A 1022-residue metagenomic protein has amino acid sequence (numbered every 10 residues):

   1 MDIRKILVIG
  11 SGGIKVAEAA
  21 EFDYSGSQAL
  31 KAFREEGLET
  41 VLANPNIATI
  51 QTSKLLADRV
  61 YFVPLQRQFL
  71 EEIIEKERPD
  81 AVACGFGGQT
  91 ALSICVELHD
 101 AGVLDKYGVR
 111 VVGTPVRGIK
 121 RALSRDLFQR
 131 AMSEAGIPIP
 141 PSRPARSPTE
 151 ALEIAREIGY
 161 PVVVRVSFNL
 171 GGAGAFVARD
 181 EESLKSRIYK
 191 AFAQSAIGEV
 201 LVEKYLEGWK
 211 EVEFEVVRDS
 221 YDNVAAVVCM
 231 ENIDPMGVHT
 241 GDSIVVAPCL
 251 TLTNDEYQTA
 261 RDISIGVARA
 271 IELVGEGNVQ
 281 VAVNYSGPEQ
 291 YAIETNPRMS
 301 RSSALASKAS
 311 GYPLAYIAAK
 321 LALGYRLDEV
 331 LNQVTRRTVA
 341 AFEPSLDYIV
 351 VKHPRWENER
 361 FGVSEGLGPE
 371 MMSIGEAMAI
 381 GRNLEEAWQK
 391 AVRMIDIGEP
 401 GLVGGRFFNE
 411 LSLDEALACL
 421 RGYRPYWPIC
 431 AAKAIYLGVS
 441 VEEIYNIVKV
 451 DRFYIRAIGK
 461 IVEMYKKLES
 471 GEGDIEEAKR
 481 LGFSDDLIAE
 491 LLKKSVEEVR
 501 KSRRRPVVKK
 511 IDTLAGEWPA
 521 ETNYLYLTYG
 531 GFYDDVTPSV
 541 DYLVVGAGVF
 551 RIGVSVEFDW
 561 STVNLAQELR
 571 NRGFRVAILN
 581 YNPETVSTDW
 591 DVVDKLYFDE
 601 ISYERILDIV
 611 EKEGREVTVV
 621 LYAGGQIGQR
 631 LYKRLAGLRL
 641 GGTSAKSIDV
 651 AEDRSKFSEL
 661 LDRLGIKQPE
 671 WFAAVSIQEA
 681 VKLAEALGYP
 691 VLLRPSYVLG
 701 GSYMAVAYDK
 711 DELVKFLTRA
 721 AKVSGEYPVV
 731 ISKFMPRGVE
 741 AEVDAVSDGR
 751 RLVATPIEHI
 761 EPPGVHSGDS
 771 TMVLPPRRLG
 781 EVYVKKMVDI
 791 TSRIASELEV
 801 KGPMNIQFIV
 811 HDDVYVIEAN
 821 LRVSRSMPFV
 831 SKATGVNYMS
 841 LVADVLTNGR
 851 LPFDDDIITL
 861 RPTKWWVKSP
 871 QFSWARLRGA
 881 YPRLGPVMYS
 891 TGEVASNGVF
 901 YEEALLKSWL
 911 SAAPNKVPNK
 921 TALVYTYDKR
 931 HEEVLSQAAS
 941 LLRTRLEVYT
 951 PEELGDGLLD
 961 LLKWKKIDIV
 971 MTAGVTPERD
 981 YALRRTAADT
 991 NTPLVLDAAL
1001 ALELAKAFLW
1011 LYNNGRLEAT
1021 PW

Functional and structural regions predicted by a protein language model:
M1-I137, R146-E153, A387-A391, P506-I666 (+2 more regions): ATP-binding N-terminal substructure of ATP-dependent carboxylate-amine bond-forming enzymes
R4, G13, D23, Q28 (+22 more regions): ATP-dependent carboxylate activation and anion-phosphoryl transfer catalytic cores that bind Mg-ATP to form
E153-V163, K682-L692: Acidic/histidine-enriched active-site and ligand-binding environments that engage anionic O-linkages
A155, V499-R503, L635-A636, A684 (+1 more regions): Alpha-helix C-terminal capping segments
I374, D485-Y526, Y881-W909: Helix-enriched interaction subdomains in cytosolic or periplasmic regions, typified by TIR/SEFIR signaling/NADase cores
R452-E469, V496-K510: Short, solvent-exposed alpha-helical "recognition" segments
